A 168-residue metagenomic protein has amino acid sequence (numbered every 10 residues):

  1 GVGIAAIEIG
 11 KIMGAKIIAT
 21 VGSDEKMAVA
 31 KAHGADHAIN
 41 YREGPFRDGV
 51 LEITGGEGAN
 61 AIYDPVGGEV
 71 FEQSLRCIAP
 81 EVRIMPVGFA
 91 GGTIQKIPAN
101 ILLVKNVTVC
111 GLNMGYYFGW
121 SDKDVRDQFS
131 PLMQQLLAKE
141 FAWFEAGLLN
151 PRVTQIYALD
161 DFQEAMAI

Functional and structural regions predicted by a protein language model:
G1-G44: Mid-domain Rossmann-like dinucleotide-binding core that forms the NAD(H)/NADP(H) cofactor-binding site
G10, A30, I62, S74 (+3 more regions): Terminal peptide-recognition signature
V21, E69-A146: Glycine-rich phosphate-binding loop and adjacent beta-alpha segment of Rossmann(oid) nucleotide-cofactor-binding
A35, G58-A59, L102, L149 (+1 more regions): Local beta-strand N-terminus motif with an aromatic residue
I39, N60-Y63, M85: N-terminal Rossmann-like NAD(P) cofactor-binding module of classical short-chain dehydrogenase/reductase
P45-G56: Short amphipathic alpha-helix with an adjacent loop that forms part of the alpha/beta core around
F141, A146-I156, Q163-I168: C-terminal capping/lid region of NAD(P)-dependent oxidoreductase domains
